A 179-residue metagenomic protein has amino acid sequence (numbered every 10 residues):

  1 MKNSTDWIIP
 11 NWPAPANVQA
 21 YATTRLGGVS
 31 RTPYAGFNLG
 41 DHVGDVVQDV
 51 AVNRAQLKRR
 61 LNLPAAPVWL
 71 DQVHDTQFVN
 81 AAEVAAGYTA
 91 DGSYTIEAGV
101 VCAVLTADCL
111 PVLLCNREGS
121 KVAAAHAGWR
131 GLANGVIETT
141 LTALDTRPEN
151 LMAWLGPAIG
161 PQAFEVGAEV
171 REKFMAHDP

Functional and structural regions predicted by a protein language model:
M1-P179: Active-site microenvironment for binding and transforming phosphate-containing groups
